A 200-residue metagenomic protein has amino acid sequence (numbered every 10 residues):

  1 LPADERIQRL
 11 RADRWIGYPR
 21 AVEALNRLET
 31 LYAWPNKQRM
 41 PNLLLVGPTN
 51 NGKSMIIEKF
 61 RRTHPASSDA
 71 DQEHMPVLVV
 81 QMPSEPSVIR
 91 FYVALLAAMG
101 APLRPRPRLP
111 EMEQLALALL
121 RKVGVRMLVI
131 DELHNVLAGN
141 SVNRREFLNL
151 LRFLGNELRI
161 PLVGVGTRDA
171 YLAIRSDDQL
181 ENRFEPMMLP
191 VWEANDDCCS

Functional and structural regions predicted by a protein language model:
L1-P2, L25, S87-F91, L103-P161: Mid-core helix/loop region of P-loop NTP-binding domains shared across ATPases and GTPases
L1-P41: A short, basic N-terminal segment
K37-K59: Walker A/P-loop nucleotide-binding motif
R62-E73, A101-P102: Post-Walker A helix-loop "phosphate-sensing" segment adjacent to the P-loop in P-loop NTPases
V77, P83-R104: Conserved NTP-binding/hydrolysis module of P-loop NTPases
E132, G164-A170: A short beta-strand-to-loop transition that corresponds to the Sensor-1 phosphate-sensing loop of AAA+ P-loop ATPases
R175-V191: A short helix-turn-beta junction within AAA+ P-loop NTPase domains corresponding to the substrate/partner-engaging
P190-S200: Conserved small helical "lid"/interfacial subdomain of P-loop NTPases
